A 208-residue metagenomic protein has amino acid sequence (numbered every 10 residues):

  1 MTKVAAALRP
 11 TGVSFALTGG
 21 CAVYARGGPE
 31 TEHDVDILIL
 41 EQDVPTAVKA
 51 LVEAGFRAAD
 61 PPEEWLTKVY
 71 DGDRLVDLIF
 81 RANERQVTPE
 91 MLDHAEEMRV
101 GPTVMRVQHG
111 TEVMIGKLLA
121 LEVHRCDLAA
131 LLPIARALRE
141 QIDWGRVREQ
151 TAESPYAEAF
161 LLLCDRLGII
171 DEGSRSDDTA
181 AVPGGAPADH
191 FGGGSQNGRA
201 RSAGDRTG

Functional and structural regions predicted by a protein language model:
M1-G208: Compositionally biased terminal segments of proteins
